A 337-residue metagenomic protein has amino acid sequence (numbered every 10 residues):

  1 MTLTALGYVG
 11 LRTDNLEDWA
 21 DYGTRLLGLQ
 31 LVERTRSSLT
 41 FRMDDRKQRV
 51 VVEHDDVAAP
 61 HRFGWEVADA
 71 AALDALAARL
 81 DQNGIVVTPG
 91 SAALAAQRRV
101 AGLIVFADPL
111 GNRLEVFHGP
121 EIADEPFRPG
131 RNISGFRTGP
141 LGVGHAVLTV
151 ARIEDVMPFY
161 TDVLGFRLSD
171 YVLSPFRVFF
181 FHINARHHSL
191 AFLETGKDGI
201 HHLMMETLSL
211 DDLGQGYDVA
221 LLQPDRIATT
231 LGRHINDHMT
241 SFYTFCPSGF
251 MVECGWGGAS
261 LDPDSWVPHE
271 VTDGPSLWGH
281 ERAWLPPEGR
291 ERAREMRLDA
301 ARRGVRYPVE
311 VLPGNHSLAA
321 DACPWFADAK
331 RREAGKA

Functional and structural regions predicted by a protein language model:
M1-A78, Q82, V86-L103: An N-terminus-focused feature that recognizes amino-terminal "leader" regions
M1-Q48, L148-H188, L193, A334-A337: Core segments of cupin and vicinal oxygen chelate
M1-T13, R49-E53, G84-A93, P140-A151 (+3 more regions): Short N-terminal helix-initiation segments at or just after the protein's N-terminus
A5-D14, D55-R79, G102-D108, L141-A151 (+2 more regions): Vicinal oxygen chelate
W19-T24, L80, G111, V156 (+4 more regions): Conserved active-site tyrosine of GNAT-family acetyltransferases
G28-H61, R113-P120, S169-H201, E206-L210 (+1 more regions): Conserved short beta-strand elements that form part of the metal-binding/catalytic scaffold of enzyme active sites
D81-G139, F179-F180, P224-A337: Vicinal oxygen chelate
L94-R98, L103-D108, F117-G199, M205 (+4 more regions): Amide-forming acyltransferase catalytic core, primarily the GNAT-like/NAT-type and related acyltransferase folds
